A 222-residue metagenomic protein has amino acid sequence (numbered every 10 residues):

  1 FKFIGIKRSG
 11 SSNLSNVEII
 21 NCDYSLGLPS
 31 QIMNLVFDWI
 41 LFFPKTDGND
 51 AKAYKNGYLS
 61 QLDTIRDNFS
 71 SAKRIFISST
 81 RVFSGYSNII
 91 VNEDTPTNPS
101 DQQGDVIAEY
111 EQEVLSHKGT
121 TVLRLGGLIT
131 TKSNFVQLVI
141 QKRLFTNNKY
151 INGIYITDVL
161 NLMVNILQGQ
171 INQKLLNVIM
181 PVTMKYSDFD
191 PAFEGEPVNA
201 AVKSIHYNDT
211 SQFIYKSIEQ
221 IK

Functional and structural regions predicted by a protein language model:
G5-G10: N-terminal Rossmann-fold cofactor-binding loop
E18-N68: NAD(P)H-binding glycine-rich loop region in Rossmannoid oxidoreductase-like domains and their noncatalytic homologs
K55, I89-Q112, K149-I154: Short-chain dehydrogenase/reductase
D63-S100: Conserved Rossmann-fold NAD(P)-dependent oxidoreductase catalytic core, especially the SDR/UDP-sugar
E109-T131: Conserved beta-loop-beta element that borders a ligand/cofactor-binding pocket
V122-R124, L128, N134-Q137, L144-L167: Substrate-positioning beta->alpha
L160-S204: Mid/C-terminal beta-alpha module of Rossmann-like enzyme folds, strongest in SDR-family dehydrogenases/epimerases
E194-K222: C-terminal amphipathic/interface module of NAD(P)-dependent oxidoreductases and related NAD-binding regulators
